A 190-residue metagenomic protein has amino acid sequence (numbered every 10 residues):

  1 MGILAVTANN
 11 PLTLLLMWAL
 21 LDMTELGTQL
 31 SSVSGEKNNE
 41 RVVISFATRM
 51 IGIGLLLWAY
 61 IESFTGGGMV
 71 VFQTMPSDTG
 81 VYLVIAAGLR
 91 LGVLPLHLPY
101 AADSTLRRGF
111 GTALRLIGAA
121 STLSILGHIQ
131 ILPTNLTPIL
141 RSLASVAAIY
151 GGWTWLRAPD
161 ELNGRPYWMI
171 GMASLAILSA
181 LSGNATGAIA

Functional and structural regions predicted by a protein language model:
M1-G2, W18-S32, V84-H97, V146-G151: Central hydrophobic cores of alpha-helical transmembrane segments in multi-pass inner-membrane proteins across all
M1-P76, W155-A190: Alpha-helical multi-pass transmembrane bundles of energy-transducing inner-membrane proteins
P11-D22, T74-L89, I131-A147, A188-A190: Structural signature of hydrophobic alpha-helical transmembrane segments
L56-Y60, S145-Y150: Hydrophobic core of alpha-helical transmembrane segments in multi-pass integral membrane proteins
M69, G118-A119, A144, A188: Residue-level signal for alpha-helical context at structural boundaries
F72-S77, L126, Y150-G151: Short amphipathic alpha-helical segments, especially helix-boundary/capping motifs
V81-L140, P166: Short helix-boundary/re-entrant hairpin motifs in multi-pass inner-membrane proteins
L123, T154-W155: Membrane-embedded translocation segments of transport machinery
